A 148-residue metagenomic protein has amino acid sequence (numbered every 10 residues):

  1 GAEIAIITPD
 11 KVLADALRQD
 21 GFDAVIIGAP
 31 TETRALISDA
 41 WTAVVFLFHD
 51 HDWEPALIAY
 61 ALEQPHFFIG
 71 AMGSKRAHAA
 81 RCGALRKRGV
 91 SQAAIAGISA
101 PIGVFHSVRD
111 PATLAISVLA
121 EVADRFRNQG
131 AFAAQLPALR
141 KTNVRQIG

Functional and structural regions predicted by a protein language model:
G1-A2, D20-D23, Y60-E63, R86-R88: Short, solvent-exposed amphipathic alpha-helical segments in soluble enzyme and RNA/protein-processing domains
G1-D39, L47, H51: Hydrophobic, well-ordered beta-alpha structural blocks that scaffold small-molecule cofactor pockets
I4-I6, A24-I27, P65-M72, S91-I98: Short hydrophobic/aromatic-enriched beta-strand-loop microsegments
D20, D39-A40, Q64, A93: Structured loop/turn residues at beta-strand edges in well-structured enzyme cores
A43, A59-A84: ADP-ribose/adenylate-binding Rossmann-like module
D52-E54, H78: Short glycine-rich, flexible loops that bind phosphorylated cofactors or substrates
M72-G148: Adenosine-phosphate binding glycine-rich loop
